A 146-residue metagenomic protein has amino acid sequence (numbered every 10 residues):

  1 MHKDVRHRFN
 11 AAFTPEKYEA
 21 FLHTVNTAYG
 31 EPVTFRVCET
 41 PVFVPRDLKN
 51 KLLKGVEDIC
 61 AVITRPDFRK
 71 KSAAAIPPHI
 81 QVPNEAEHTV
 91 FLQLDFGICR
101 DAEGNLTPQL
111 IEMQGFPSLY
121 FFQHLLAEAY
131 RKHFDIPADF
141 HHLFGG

Functional and structural regions predicted by a protein language model:
M1-G146: Preference for protein termini
